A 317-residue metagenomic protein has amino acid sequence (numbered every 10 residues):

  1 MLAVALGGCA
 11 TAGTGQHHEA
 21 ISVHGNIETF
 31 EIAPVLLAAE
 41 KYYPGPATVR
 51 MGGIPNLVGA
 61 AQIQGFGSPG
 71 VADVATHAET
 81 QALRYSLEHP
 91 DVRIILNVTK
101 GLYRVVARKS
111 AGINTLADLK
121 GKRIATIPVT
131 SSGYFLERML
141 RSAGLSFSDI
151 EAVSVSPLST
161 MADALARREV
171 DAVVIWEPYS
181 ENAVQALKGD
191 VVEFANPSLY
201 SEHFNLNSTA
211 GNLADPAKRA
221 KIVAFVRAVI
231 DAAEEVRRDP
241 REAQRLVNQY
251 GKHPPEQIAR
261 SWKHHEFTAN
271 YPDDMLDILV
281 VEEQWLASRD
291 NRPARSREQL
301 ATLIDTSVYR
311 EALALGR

Functional and structural regions predicted by a protein language model:
A5-G8: C-terminal motif of bacterial Sec signal peptides marking the signal peptidase cleavage site
A10-A12: Bacterial signal peptide processing site
G15-F147, A152-L158, D171-E177, E193-Y200: Short, glycine-/small- and polar/acidic-enriched structural segments that line small-molecule recognition paths
I32, L36, Q64, E79-A82 (+12 more regions): Extracytoplasmic/secreted envelope proteins and their assembly/folding machinery, especially bacterial periplasmic
A39-Y42, P46, T76-E79, S86 (+10 more regions): Sec/Tat-exported extracytoplasmic proteins
T80, V153, P157-Q249: Pocket-lining segment of extracytoplasmic ligand-binding domains
P216-A294: Secondary-structure end/capping motifs
A287-R317: Conserved C-terminal helix/tail region of periplasmic/extracytoplasmic solute-binding proteins
